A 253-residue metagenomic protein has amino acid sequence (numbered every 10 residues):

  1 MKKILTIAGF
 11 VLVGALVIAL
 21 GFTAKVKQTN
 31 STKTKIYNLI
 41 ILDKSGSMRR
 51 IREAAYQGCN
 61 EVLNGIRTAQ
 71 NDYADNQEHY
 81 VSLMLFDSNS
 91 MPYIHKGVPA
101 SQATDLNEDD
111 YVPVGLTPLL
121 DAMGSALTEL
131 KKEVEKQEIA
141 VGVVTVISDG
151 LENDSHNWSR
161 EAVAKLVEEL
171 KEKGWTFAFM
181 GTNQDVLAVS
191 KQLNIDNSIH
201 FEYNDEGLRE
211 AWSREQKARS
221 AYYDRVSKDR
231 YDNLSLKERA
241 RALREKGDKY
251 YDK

Functional and structural regions predicted by a protein language model:
M1-I4: Positively charged n-region of N-terminal signal peptides that target proteins for export
T6, L12-K253: Acidic, low-complexity intrinsically disordered regions
